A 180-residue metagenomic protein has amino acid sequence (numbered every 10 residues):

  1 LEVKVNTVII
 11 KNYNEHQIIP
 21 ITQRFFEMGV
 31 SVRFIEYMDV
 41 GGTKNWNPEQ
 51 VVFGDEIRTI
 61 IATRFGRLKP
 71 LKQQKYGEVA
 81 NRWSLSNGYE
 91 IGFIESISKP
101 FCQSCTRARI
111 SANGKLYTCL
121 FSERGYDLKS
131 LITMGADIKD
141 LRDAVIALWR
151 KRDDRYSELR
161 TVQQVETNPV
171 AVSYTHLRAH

Functional and structural regions predicted by a protein language model:
L1-K44, R58-G66: Conserved C-terminal portion of the radical SAM core fold that forms the substrate/S-adenosylmethionine-binding
T7-V8, Y37, K72-Q74, T161: Proline- and acidic/polar-enriched loop/turn elements at helix boundaries
N12-I19, P100-S104, Q163: Short, mixed-charge, low-aromatic patches
G41-S157: Accessory C-terminal segments flanking Radical SAM cores
A147-Y174: Charged phosphate-binding loop/patch that engages nucleotide di/tri-phosphates or the phosphate backbone of nucleic
T175-H180: Conserved small/polar residues in nucleotide/adenosyl-binding loops
